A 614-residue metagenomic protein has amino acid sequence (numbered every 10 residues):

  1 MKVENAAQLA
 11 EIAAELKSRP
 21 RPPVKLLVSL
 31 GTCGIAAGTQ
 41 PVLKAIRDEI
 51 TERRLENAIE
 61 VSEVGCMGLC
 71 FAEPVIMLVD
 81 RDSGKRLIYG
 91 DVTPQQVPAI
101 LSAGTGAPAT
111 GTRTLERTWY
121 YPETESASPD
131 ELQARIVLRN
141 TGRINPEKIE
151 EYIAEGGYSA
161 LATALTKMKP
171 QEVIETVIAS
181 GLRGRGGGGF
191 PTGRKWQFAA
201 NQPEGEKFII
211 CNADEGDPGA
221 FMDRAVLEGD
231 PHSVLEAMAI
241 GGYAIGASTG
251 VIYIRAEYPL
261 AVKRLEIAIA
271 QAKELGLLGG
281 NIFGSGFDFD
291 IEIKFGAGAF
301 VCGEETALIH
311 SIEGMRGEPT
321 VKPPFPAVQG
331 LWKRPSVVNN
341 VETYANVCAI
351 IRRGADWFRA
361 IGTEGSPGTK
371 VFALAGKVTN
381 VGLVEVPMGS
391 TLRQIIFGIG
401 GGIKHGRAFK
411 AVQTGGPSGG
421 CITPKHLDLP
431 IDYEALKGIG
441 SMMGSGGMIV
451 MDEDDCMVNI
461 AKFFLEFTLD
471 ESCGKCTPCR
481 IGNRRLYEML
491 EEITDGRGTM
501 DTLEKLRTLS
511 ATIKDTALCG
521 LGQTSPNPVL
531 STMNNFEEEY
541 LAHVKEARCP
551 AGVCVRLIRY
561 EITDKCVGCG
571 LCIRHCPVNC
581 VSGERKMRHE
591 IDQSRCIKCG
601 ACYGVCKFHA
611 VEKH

Functional and structural regions predicted by a protein language model:
K2-P23, T39-E63, V79-G111, A160-A179 (+8 more regions): Ferredoxin-type iron-sulfur electron-transfer modules in oxidoreductases and energy-metabolism complexes
L30-G38, V177-A199, G298-H310, R316 (+2 more regions): Conserved phosphate/anionic-ligand binding catalytic regions in large, soluble enzymes, centered on
I50, A237-A239, G389-K404: Short amphipathic, charge-patterned alpha-helical segments
P74-M77, P478-R484, L571-E590, A601-H614: Iron-sulfur cluster-binding cysteine motifs and their immediate structural context in ferredoxin-like electron-transfer
T112-A179, K333, N339-G354: Flexible inter-domain linker/hinge segments
I144, Y152-S159, C211-D223, P326-L331 (+2 more regions): Gly-rich Lys/Arg/Thr-decorated short loops/hinges at beta-loop-alpha junctions or inter-strand turns that position
V262-M388, G400: Hydrophobic alpha-helical positions that pack around
G368-N380, V386-M388, P550-I597, A601: C-terminal accessory/binding modules appended to enzymatic or scaffolding proteins
